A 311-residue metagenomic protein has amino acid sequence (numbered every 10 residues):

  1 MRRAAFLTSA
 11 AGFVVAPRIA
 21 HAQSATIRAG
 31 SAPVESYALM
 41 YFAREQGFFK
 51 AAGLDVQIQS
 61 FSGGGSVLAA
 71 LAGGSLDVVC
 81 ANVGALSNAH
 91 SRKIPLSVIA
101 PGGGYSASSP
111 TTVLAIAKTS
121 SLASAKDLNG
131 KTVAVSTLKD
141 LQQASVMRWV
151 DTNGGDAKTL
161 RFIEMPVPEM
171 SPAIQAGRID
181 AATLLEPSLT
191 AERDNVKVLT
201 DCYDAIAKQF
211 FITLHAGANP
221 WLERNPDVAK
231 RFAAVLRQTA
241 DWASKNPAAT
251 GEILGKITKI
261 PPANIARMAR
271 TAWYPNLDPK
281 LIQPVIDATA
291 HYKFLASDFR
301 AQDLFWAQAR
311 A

Functional and structural regions predicted by a protein language model:
A4-A22: N-terminal export signals
A22-N153, E164, D180, E186 (+2 more regions): Short, glycine-/small- and polar/acidic-enriched structural segments that line small-molecule recognition paths
G84-A85, I163, P168-I253: Pocket-lining segment of extracytoplasmic ligand-binding domains
Y105-A107, D204-A207, Y274-L281, A301: Short, solvent-exposed loop/beta-turn-alpha elements that line the ligand-binding surface or hinge of extracytoplasmic
T119-K126, D156, P220-A229: Short helix-loop capping/hinge motifs at secondary-structure junctions, enriched in acidic/polar residues
E223-F294: Secondary-structure end/capping motifs
A290-A311: Conserved C-terminal helix/tail region of periplasmic/extracytoplasmic solute-binding proteins
